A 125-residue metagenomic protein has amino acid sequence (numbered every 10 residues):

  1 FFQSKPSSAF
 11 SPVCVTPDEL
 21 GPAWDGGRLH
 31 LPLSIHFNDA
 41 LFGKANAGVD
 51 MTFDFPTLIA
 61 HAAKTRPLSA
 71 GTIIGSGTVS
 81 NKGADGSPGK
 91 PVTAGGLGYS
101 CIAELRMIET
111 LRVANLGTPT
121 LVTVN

Functional and structural regions predicted by a protein language model:
F1-H61, L97, I108-V113: Glycine-enriched loop-and-adjacent helix/strand subsegments that border the catalytic/binding cleft of enzyme cores
P56, S69-T123: Active-site pocket scaffolds in enzymes
K64, L68: C-terminal substrate/ligand-recognition segments
